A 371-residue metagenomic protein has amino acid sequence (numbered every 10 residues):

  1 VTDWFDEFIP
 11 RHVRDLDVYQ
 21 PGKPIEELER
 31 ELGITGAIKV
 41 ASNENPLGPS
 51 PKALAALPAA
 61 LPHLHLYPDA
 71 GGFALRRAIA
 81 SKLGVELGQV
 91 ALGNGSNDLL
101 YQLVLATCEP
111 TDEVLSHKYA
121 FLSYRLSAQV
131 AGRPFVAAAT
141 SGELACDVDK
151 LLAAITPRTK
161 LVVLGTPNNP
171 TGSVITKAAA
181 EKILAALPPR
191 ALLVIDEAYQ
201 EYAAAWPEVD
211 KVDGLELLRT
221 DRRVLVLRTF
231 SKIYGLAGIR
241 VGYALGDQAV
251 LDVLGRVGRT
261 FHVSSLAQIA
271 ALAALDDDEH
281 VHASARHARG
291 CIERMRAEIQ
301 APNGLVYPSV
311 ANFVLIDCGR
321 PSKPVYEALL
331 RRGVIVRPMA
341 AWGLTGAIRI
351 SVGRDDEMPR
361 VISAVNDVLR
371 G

Functional and structural regions predicted by a protein language model:
T2-G95, Q102: N-terminal small-domain helix-loop-helix segment of the aminotransferase-like
G36, E86-V90, T111-E113, R158 (+4 more regions): Short acidic capping loops at alpha-helix termini that bridge into adjacent secondary structure
A106-L164: PLP-dependent aminotransferase-like
Q129, C146-R158, P170-L193, E197-I233: Active-site pre-lysine segment of PLP-dependent enzymes
G142, A288-R289, E293, E298-R332 (+1 more regions): Conserved PLP-binding catalytic core of the aspartate aminotransferase-like
R223-Y307: PLP-dependent aminotransferase class I/II
A328-R332, R337, A341-G371: PLP-dependent enzyme catalytic core of the Aspartate aminotransferase-like
